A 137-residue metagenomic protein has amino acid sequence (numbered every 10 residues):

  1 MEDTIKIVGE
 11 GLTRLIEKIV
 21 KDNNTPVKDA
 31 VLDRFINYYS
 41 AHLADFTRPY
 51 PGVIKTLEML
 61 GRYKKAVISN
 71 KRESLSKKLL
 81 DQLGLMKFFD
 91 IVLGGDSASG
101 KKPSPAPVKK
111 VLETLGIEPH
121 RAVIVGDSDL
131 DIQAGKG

Functional and structural regions predicted by a protein language model:
M1-I54, G61, R72: N-terminal helical cap/lid subdomain that shapes the substrate entry/recognition surface in HAD-like hydrolases
I5-I7, K65, A122: Short glycine- and Lys/Arg-enriched binding-loop motifs that mark or flank ligand-binding interfaces
V8, V67-I68, G126-D127: Small/polar loops that bind or transfer phosphate-bearing groups
T13-L15, T56, S99, L130: Short, electropositive, low-hydrophobicity segments enriched in small/polar residues
P26, Y63, K87-D90: A structural micro-motif
A44-R48, R72-G137: Substrate-recognition "cap/lid" segment bordering the active-site pocket of phosphatases
I54-G61, I132-K136: Surface-exposed amphipathic alpha-helices with a cationic face
T56-D81: Substrate-recognition element of Asp-dependent hydrolases with the DxDx(T/V) motif
